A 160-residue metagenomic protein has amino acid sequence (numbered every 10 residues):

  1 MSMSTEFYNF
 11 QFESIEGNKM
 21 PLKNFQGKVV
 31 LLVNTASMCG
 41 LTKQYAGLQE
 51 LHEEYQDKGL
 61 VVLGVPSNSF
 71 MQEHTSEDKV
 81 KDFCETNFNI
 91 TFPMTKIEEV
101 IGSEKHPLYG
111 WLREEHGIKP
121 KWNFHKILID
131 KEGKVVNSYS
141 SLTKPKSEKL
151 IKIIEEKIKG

Functional and structural regions predicted by a protein language model:
M1-K23, K43: N-terminal "domain-start" segment that seeds a small globular fold
K28-V29, M38, K43-P66, E85-F88: Conserved helix-turn-beta segment immediately C-terminal to the redox Cys motif in thioredoxin-like folds
C39, F70-E73, P145: Acidic-and-aromatic substrate-binding clefts and catalytic sites of carbohydrate-active enzymes
G47-E50, K79, P107, W111 (+2 more regions): Alpha-helical elements of Rossmann-like donor-binding domains used by nucleotide-donor carbohydrate transfer enzymes
G59-S76, T91-G102: Thiol-based oxidoreductase modules, predominantly thioredoxin-like and allied folds used for disulfide exchange
K79-N123: Short, internal strand/loop/helix patches that form the active-site neighborhood or redox-interaction surface
G110, E114-G160: Thiol-/selenol-based redox modules, centered on thioredoxin-like and closely related oxidoreductase domains
